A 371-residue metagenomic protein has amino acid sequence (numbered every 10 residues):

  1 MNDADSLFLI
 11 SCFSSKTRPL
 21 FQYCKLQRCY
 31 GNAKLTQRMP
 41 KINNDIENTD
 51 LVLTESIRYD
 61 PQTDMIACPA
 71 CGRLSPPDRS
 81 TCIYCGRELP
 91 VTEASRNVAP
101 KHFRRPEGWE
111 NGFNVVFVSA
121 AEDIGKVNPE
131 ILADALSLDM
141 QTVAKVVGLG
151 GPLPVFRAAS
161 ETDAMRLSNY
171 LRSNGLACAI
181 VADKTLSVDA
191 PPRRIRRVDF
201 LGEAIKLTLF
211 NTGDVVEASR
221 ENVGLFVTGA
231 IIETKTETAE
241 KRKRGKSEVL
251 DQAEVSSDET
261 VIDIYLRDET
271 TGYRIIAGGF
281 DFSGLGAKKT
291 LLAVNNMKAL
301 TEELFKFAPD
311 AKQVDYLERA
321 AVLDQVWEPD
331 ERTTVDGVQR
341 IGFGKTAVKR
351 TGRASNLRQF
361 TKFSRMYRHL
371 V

Functional and structural regions predicted by a protein language model:
S56-Q62, G72-P76: Short, flexible, mixed-charge glycine/proline-rich loop motifs that serve as phosphate/nucleic-acid-contacting
M65, R79: Residues immediately within or flanking Cys/His clusters that coordinate Zn2+ in small zinc-binding modules
C68-C71, C82-C85: Short cysteine-rich clusters marking metal-coordination/redox-active sites
G86-R96: Short Cys/His-rich micro-motifs in 6-15 aa windows
A94-A158: Long, charge-rich boundary regions
A204-L207, V216-K235: Phosphoinositide-dependent membrane-docking surfaces
L225-V371: Acidic, Ser/Thr- and proline-rich intrinsically disordered linker/docking segments of eukaryotic scaffolds
